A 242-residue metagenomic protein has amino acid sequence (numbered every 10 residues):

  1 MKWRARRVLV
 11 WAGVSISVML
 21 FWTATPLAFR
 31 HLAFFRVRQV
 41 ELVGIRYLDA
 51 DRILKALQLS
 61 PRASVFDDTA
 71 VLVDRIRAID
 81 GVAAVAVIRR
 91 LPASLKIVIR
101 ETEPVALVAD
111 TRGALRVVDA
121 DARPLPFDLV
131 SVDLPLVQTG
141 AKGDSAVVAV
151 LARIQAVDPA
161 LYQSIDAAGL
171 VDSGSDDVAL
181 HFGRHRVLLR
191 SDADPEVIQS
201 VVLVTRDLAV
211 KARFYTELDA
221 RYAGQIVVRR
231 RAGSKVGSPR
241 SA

Functional and structural regions predicted by a protein language model:
M1-E41, A50-D74, A78, A84-A242: Charged, solvent-exposed interaction patches on well-folded alpha/beta domains that mediate macromolecular contacts
